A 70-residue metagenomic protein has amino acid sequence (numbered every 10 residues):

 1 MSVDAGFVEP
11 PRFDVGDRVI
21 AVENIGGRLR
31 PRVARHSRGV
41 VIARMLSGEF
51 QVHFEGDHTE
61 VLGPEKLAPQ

Functional and structural regions predicted by a protein language model:
S2-Q70: Basic/aromatic-rich interaction segments and small domains that mediate binding to polyanionic partners
